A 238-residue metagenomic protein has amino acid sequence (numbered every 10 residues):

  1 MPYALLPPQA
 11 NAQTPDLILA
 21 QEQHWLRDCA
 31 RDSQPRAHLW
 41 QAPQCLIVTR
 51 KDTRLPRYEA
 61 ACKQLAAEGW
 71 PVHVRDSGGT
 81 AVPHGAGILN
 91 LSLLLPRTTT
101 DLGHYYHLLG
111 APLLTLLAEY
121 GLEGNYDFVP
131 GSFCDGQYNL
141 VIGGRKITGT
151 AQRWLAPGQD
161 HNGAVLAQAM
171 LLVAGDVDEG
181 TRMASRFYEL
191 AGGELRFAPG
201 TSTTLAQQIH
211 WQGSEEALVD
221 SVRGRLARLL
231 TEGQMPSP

Functional and structural regions predicted by a protein language model:
M1-T100: N-terminal lobe of the biotin/lipoate ligase/transferase fold
P56-E59, T99-H104, V177-R182, S214-E215: Short, conserved charged micro-motifs
A60, L108-T115, A217, S221-R225: Long, highly charged amphipathic alpha-helices
P83, D101-L109, S132, F197 (+1 more regions): Short, contiguous, pocket-lining structural segments that sit at or immediately flank catalytic/ligand-binding sites
I88-G131: Contiguous, small/hydrophobic- and glycine-enriched helical/loop subdomains that border and often "cap" functional
Y120-L122, K146, R153, P157-P238: Long, positively charged amphipathic alpha-helical accessory segments at protein N-termini or as interdomain linkers
Y126-K146, A151-L155: Beta-rich nucleic-acid/ligand-interaction surfaces
